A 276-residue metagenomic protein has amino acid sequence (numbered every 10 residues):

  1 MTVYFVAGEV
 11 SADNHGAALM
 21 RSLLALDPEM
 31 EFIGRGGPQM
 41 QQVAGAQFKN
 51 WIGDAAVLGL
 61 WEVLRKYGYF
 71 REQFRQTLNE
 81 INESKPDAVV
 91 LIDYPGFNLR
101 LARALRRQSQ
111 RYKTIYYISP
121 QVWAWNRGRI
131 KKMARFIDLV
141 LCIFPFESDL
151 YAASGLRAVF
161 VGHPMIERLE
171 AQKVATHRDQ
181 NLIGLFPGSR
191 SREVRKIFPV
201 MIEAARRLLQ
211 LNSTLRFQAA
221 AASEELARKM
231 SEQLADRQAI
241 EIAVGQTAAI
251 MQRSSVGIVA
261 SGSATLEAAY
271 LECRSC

Functional and structural regions predicted by a protein language model:
V3-T176, G184-V194, R207, L211 (+1 more regions): Active-site and donor-binding regions of nucleotide-sugar-utilizing enzymes
P38, E193-S254: Donor-nucleotide binding loops and adjacent catalytic segments primarily of GT-B fold Leloir glycosyltransferases
Q39, G245-C276: A donor-sugar binding/catalytic signature common to diverse glycosyltransferases and related nucleotide-sugar
D138, P199, L266: Short alpha-helical basic/polar micro-motif
